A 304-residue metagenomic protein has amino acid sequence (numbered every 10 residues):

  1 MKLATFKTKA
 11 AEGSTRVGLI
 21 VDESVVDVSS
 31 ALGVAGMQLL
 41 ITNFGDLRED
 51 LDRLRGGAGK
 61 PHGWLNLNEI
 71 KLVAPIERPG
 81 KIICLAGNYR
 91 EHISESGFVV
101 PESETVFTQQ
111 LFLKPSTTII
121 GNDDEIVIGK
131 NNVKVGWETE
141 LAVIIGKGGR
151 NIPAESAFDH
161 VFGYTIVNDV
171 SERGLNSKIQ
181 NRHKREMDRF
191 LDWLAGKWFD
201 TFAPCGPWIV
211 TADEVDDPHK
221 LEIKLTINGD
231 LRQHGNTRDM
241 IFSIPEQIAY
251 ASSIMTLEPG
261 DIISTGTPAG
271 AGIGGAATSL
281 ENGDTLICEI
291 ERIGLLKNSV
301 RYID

Functional and structural regions predicted by a protein language model:
M1-Q109, K224, T285-E289: N-terminal non-catalytic cap/leader segment that marks the start of a structured domain
A4, L72-A74, V99-P101, I126-V135 (+4 more regions): A generic local secondary-structure boundary/capping motif
K7, C84-L85, L113-K114, G136-G146 (+3 more regions): Short beta-strand segments
K7-K9, G13-S14, D52, K71 (+1 more regions): Catalytic-pocket segment enriched in acidic/His residues
P75, F112, K134, T256 (+1 more regions): Residue-level "contact hotspot" at macromolecular interaction interfaces
T105-D124: A gly/proline- and charged-residue-enriched helix-loop-helix capping module
E138-E140, I144, N151-N176: Short, acidic (Asp/Glu-rich) active-site segment that either coordinates a divalent metal cofactor
